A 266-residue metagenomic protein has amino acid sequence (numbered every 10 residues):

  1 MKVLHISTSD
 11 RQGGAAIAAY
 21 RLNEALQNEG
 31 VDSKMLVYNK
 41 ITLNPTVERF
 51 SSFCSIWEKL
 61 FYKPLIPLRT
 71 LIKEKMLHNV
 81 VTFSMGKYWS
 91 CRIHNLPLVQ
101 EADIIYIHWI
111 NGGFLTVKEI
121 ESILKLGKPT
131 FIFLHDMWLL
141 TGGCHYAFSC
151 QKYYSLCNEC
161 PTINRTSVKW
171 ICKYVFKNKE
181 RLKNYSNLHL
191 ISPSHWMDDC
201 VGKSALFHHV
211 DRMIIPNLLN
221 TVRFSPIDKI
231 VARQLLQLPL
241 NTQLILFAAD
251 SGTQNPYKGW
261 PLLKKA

Functional and structural regions predicted by a protein language model:
M1, I227-L244: Nucleotide-sugar donor-binding and catalytic loop/hinge architecture of NDP-sugar-dependent glycosyltransferases
M1-C54, Q100, K125-G127: N-terminal subdomain of nucleotide-sugar transferases
I6-S7, P193, I215-L218, F247-S251: Short hydrophobic "strand-cap" motifs at the C-terminus of beta-strands
L43-I72: Conserved nucleotide-sugar phosphate-binding/catalytic loop shared by glycosyltransferases and other
P67-V81, I132-N178, N184: Acceptor-binding helix/loop patch of EC 2.4 sugar-transfer enzymes, predominantly nucleotide-sugar-dependent
H94-L115, K128-H135: Short N-terminal targeting/anchoring amphipathic segment
T141-Y146, T166-I214, L219-V231: A short, active-site helix/loop in glycosyltransferases that binds the activated sugar's phosphate group
P239-K258, K264: Conserved donor-binding/catalytic core segment of Leloir-type glycosyltransferases
